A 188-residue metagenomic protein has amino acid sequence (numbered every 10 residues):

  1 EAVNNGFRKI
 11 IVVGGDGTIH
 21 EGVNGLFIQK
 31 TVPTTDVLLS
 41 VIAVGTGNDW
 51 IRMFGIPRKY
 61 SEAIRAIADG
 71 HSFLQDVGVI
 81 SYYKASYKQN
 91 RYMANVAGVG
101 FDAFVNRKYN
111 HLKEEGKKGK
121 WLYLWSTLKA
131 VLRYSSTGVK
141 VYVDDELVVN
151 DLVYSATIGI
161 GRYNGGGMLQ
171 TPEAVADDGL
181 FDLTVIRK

Functional and structural regions predicted by a protein language model:
E1-V13, H20, N24, S61-R65: ATP/NTP phosphate-donor binding region
V3-N4, F27-I28, N110-H111, P172-V175: Short, solvent-exposed amphipathic alpha-helical segments in soluble enzyme and RNA/protein-processing domains
I11, S40-I42, A156, T184: Hydrophobic/aromatic beta-strand patches that form the interior of the parallel beta-sheet core in alpha/beta enzyme
G14-G15, I42, A97, R187: Small/polar loops that bind or transfer phosphate-bearing groups
G17-T18, T46: Gly/Ser/Thr-rich loops at beta-strand to alpha-helix junctions that form or flank small-molecule/cofactor-binding
E21-V23, I51-M53, G167-M168: Short glycine-/acidic-enriched loop or helix-start segments at secondary-structure transitions that form or flank
F27-I28, V32-Y154: Catalytic core of DAGKc-family lipid kinases
T127, G138, V143-L147, L152-K188: Internal anion-binding site segments
